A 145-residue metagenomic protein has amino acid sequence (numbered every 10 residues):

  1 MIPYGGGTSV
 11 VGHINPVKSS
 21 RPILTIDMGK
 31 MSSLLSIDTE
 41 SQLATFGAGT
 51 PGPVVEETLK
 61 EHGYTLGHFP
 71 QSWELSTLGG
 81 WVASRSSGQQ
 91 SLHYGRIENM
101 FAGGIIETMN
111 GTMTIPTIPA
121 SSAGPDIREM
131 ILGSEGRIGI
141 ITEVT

Functional and structural regions predicted by a protein language model:
M1-G29: Glycine-rich N-terminal segment of FAD-binding domains in flavoprotein oxidoreductases, spanning the beta-loop-helix
S32-T145: FAD-binding subdomain of flavoenzyme oxidoreductases
